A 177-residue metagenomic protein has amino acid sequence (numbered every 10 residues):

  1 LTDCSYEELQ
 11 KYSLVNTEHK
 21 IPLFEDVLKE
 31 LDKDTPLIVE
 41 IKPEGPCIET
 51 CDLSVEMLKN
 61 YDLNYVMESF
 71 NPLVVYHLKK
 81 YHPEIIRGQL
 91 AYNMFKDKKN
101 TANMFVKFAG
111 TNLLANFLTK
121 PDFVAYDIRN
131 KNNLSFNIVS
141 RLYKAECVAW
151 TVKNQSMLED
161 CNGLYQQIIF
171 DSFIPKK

Functional and structural regions predicted by a protein language model:
L1-F95, F108, F117-P121, A125-R129: Metal-dependent phosphodiesterase/phospholipase catalytic core, i.e., the His/Asp/Glu-rich active-site region
H19, K98-K177: C-terminal active-site rim and adjoining tail of enzyme catalytic domains
